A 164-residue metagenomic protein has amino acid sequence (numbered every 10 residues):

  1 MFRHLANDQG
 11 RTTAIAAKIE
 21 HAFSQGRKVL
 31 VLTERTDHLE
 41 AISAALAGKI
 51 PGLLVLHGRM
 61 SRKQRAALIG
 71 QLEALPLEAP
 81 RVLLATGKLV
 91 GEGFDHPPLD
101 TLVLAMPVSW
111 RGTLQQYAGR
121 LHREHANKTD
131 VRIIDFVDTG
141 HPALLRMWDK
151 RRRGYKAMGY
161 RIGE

Functional and structural regions predicted by a protein language model:
M1-E34, E40-A45: Conserved interdomain hinge at the start of the Helicase C-terminal
K28-L30, E40-A41, I50-G91, T113: Conserved helicase ATPase core of P-loop NTP-dependent helicases/translocases
T36-H38, M60-S61, L89-G91, P107-R111 (+2 more regions): Conserved nucleotide-binding/hydrolysis micro-motifs of P-loop NTPases
I50-G52, P97-T101, A126-I133, M158-Y160: Short glycine-/polar-rich loops that comprise or flank the Walker A/P-loop and associated switch/sensor motifs
L84, G91-P107, Q116, R132-D135: A short beta-strand element within the Helicase C-terminal
T101, S109-I133, W148-R152: Conserved SF2 helicase motif VI
E124, H141-E164: Helicase-associated low-complexity regulatory tails and linkers flanking the ATPase motor
